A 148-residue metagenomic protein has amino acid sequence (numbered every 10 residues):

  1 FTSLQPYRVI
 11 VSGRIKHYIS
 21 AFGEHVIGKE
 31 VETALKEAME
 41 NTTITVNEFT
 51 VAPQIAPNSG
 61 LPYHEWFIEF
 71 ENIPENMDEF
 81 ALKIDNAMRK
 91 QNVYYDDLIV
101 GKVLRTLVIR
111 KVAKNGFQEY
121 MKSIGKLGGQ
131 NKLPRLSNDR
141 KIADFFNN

Functional and structural regions predicted by a protein language model:
F1-N148: AMP-binding adenylation
